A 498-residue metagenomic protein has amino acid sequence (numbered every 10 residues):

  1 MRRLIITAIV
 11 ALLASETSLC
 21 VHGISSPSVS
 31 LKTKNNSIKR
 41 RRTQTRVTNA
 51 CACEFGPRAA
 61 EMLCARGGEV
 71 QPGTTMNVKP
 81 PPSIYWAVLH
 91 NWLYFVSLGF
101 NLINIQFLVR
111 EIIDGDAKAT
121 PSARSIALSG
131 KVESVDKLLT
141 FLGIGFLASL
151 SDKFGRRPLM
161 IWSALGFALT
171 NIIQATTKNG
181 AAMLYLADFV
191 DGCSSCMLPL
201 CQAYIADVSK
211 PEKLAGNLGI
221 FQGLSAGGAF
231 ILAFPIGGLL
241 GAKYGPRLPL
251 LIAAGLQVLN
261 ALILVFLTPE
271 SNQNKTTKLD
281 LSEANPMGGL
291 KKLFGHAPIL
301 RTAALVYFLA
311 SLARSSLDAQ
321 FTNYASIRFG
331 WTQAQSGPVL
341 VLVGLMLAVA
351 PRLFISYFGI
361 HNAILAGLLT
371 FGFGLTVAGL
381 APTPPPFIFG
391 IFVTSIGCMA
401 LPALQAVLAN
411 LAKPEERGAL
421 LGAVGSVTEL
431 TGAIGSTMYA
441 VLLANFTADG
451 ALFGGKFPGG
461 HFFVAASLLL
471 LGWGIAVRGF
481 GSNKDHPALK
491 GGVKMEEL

Functional and structural regions predicted by a protein language model:
E69-I84, E270-L305, R328, M495-L498: Juxtamembrane intracellular "pre-TM" segments in multi-pass secondary transporters
W92, T170, A181-C196, P385-M399: Hydrophobic core of transmembrane alpha-helices in multi-pass small-molecule transporters, especially MFS/SLC-type
L142, S336-Y357, G367: Transmembrane alpha-helices of Major Facilitator/SLC transporters
G143-G155, G241, V349-I360, L443: Helix-to-loop junctions at the C-terminal end of transmembrane segments in multipass secondary transporters
L165-N179, T370-P382: C-terminal ends and interior cores of transmembrane alpha-helices in multi-pass membrane transporters/permeases
A187-S225: Cytoplasmic helix-loop-helix junction between adjacent transmembrane helices in 12-TM secondary transporters
A215-G241, V427-S436: Glycine-rich segments within core transmembrane alpha-helices of 12-TM secondary carriers
A242-G255, V441-L468: A membrane-interface helix-boundary motif in multi-pass transporters
